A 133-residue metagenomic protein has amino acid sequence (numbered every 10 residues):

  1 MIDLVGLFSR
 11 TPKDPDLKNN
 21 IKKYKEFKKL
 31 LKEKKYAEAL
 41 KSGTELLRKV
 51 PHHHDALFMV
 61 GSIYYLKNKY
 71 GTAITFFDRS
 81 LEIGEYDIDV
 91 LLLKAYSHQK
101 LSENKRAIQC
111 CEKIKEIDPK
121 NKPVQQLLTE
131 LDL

Functional and structural regions predicted by a protein language model:
D16-D55, L66: Alpha-helical segment of the N-proximal tetratricopeptide repeat
K32-E33, L66-K67, K100, E130-L133: Register position in tetratricopeptide repeats
E45-L46, R79-S80, K113-I114: Canonical positions in the second alpha-helix
